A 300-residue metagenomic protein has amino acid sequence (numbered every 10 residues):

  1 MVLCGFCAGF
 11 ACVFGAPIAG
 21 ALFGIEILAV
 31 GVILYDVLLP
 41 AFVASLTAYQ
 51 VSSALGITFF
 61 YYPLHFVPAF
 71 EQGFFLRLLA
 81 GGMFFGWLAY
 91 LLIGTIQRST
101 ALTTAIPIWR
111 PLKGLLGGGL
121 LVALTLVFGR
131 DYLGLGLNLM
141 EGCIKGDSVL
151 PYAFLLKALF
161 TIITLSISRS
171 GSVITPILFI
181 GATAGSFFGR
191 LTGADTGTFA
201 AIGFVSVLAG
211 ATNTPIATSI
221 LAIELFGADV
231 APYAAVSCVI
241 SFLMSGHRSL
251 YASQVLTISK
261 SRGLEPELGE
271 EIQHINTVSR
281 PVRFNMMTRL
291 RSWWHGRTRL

Functional and structural regions predicted by a protein language model:
M1-L300: Alpha-helical transmembrane segments and immediately membrane-proximal extracytoplasmic
